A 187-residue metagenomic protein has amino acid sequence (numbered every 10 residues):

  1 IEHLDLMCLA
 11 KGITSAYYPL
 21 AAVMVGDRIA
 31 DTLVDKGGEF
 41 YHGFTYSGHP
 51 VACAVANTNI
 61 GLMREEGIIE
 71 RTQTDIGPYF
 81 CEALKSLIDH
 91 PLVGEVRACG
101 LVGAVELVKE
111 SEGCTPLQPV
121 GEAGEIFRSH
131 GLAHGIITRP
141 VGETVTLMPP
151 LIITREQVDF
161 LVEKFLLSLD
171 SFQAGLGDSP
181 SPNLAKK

Functional and structural regions predicted by a protein language model:
I1-K187: Conserved N-terminal phosphate-binding loop of PLP-dependent enzymes in the Aspartate aminotransferase
